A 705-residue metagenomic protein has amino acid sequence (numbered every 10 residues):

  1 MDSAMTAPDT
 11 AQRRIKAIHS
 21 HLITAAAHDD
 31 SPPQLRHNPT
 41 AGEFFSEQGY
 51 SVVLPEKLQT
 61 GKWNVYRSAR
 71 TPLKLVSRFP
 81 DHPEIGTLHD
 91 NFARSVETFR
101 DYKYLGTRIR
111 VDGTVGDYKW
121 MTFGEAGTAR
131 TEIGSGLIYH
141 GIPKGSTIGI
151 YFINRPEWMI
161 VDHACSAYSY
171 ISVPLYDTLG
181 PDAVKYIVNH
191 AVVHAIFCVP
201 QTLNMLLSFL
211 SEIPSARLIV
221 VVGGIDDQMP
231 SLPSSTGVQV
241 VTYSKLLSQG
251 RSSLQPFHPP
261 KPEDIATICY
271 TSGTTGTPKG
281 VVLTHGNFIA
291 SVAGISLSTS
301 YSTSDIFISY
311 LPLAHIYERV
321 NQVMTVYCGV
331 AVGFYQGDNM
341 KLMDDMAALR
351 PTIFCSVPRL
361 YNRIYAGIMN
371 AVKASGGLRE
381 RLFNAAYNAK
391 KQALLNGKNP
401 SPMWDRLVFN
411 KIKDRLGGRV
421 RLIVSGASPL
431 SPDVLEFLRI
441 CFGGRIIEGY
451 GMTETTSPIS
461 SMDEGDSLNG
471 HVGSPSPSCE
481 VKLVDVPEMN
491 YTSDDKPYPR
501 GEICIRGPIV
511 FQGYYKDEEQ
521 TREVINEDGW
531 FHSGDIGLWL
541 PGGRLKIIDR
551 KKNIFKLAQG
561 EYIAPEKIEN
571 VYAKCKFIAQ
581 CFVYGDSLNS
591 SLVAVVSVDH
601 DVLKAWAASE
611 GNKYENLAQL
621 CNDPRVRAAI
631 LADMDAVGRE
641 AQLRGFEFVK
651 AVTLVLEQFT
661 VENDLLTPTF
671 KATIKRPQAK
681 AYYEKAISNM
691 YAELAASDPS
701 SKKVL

Functional and structural regions predicted by a protein language model:
D2-G61, A167-S248, H258, L631-A632: Structural core segment of the AMP-binding/adenylate-forming
S68, V111-V115, Q201-P262, I368-K411: ANL superfamily adenylate-forming
P80, E84, D101-H163, G180-K185 (+3 more regions): Conserved AMP-binding/adenylate-forming core of the ANL superfamily
R100-K103, G237-V241, S248-Y270, T277 (+1 more regions): Conserved pre-ATP/AMP-binding loop-to-beta segment of ANL
T122-G124, A266-V292, I674: Conserved AMP-binding A3 loop
V238-Y243, T352-C355, I364-L468: Gly/Ser/Thr-rich phosphate-binding loop
I289-I306, L313-R406, C441: Conserved AMP-binding/adenylation subdomain of ANL enzymes
M489-L557: Conserved ATP-binding/catalytic segment of the ANL
